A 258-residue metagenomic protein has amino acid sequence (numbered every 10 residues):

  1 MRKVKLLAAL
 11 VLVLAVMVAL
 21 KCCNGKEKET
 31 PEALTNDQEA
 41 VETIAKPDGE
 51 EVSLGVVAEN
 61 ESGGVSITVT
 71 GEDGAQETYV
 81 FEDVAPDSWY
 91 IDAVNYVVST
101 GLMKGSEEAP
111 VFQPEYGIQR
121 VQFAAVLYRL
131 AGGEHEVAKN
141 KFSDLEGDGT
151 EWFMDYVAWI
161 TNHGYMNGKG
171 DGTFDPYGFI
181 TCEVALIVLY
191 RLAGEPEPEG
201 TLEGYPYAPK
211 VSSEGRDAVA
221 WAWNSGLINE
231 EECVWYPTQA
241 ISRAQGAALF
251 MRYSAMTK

Functional and structural regions predicted by a protein language model:
K3-G25: Sec-dependent N-terminal signal peptides of Gram-positive bacterial secreted proteins and lipoproteins
K21, G25-I91, K104-V121, Y128-M154 (+4 more regions): Feature responds to low-complexity, polar/acidic, surface-exposed segments characteristic of secreted/exported proteins
